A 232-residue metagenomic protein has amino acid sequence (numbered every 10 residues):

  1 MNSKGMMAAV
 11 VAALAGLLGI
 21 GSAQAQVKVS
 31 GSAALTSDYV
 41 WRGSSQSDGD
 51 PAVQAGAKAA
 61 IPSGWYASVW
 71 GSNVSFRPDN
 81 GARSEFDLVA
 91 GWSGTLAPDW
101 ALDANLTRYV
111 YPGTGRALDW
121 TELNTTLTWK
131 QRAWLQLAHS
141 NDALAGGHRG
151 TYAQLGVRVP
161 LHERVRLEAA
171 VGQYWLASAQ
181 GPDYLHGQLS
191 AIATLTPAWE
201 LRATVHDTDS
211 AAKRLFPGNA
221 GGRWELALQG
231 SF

Functional and structural regions predicted by a protein language model:
M1-K28: Cleavable N-terminal export/targeting peptides
A25-S75, R166, Q173, R223 (+1 more regions): Short glycine/proline- and aromatic-enriched beta-strand/turn motifs that initiate or cap beta-hairpins
V27, G49-V53, A82-F86, A117-L123 (+4 more regions): Residues that define the transmembrane beta-barrel architecture of outer-membrane proteins
V29, S63-V69, P98-A104, Q131-L137 (+2 more regions): Repeated loop/turn-to-beta-strand initiation elements of outer-membrane beta-barrel proteins
L35-W41, G71-S75, G94, R108-P112 (+5 more regions): Transmembrane beta-strands of outer-membrane beta-barrel pores
K58-P62, S93-T95, T126-R132, R158-P160 (+3 more regions): Structural signature of outer-membrane beta-barrel channels/translocons
R116-S178: Detector for outer-membrane/organellar transmembrane beta-barrel domains, recognizing the amphipathic beta-strand
V159, R166, L189-E200, G218-F232: Outer-membrane beta-barrel "beta-signal"
